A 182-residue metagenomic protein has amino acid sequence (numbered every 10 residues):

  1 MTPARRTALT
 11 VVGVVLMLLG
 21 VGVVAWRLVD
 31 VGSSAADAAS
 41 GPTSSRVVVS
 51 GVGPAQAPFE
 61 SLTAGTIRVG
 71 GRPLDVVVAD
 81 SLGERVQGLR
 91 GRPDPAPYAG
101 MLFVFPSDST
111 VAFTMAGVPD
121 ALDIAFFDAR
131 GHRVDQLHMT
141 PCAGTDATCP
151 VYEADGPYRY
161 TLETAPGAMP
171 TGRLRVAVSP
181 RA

Functional and structural regions predicted by a protein language model:
T2-T7, G22-A182: Compact, glycine-rich, soluble single-domain proteins
V11-A25: Hydrophobic membrane-insertion alpha-helices, especially the h-region of bacterial N-terminal signal peptides
